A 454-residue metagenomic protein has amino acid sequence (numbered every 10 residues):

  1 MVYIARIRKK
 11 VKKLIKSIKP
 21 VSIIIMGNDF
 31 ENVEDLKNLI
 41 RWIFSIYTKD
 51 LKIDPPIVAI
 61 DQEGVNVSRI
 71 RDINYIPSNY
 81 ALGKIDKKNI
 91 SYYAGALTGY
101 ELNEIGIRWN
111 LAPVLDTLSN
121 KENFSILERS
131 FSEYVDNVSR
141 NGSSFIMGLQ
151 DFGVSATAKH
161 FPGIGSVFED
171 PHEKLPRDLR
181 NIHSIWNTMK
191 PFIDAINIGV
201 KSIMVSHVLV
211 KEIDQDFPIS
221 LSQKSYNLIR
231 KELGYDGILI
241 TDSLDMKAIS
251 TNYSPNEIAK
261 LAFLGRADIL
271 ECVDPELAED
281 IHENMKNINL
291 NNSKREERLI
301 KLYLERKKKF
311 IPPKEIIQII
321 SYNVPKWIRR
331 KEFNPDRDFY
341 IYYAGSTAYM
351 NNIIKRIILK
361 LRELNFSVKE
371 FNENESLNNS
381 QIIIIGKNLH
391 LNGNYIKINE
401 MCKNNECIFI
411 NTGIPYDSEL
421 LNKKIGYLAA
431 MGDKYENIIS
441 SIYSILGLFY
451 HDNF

Functional and structural regions predicted by a protein language model:
M1-K19, N252-F454: Preference for extracellular/luminal or secreted protein segments
V2, I7-K10, F30-K52, V67-S68 (+2 more regions): Second-shell residues forming the walls of enzyme active-site clefts
Y3-R6, V58-S68, R108-L118, A158-I164 (+2 more regions): Short glycine-enriched loops at secondary-structure junctions
K13-M26, A96-W109: Catalytic domains of carbohydrate-active enzymes, especially glycoside hydrolases
V21, R108-W109, K201-S202, D268 (+1 more regions): Short acidic/polar active-site loop segments enriched in Thr and Asp
I25, A112, V205, C272 (+1 more regions): Conserved beta-strand positions
E34-S45, K87-G106: Active-site-adjacent structural elements in enzyme catalytic domains
N74-K87, S130-S132: A charged helix-plus-loop insertion that forms the helical arch/lid used to bind and gate nucleic-acid substrates
